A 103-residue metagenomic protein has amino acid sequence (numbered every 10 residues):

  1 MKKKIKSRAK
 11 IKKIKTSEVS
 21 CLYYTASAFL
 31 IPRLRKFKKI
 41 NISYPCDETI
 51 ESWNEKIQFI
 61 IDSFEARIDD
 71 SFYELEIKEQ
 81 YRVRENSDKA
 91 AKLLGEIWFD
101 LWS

Functional and structural regions predicted by a protein language model:
M1-S103: Long, non-globular targeting/processing and low-complexity regions
